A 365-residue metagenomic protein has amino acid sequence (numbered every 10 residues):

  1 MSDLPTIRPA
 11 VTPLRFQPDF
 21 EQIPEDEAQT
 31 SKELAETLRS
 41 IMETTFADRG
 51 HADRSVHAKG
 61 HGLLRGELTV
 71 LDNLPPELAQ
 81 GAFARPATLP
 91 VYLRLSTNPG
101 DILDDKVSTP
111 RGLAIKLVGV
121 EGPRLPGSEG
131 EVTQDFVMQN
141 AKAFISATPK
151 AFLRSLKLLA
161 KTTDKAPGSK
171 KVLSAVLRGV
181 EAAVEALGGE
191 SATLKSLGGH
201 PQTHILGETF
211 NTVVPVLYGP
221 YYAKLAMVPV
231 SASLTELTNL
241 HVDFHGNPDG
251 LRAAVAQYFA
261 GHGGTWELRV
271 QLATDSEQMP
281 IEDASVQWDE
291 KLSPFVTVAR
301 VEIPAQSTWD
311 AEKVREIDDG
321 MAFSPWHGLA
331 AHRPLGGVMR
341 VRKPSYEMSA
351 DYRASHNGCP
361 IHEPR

Functional and structural regions predicted by a protein language model:
S2-R365: Active-site-adjacent core segments of small-molecule enzymes
